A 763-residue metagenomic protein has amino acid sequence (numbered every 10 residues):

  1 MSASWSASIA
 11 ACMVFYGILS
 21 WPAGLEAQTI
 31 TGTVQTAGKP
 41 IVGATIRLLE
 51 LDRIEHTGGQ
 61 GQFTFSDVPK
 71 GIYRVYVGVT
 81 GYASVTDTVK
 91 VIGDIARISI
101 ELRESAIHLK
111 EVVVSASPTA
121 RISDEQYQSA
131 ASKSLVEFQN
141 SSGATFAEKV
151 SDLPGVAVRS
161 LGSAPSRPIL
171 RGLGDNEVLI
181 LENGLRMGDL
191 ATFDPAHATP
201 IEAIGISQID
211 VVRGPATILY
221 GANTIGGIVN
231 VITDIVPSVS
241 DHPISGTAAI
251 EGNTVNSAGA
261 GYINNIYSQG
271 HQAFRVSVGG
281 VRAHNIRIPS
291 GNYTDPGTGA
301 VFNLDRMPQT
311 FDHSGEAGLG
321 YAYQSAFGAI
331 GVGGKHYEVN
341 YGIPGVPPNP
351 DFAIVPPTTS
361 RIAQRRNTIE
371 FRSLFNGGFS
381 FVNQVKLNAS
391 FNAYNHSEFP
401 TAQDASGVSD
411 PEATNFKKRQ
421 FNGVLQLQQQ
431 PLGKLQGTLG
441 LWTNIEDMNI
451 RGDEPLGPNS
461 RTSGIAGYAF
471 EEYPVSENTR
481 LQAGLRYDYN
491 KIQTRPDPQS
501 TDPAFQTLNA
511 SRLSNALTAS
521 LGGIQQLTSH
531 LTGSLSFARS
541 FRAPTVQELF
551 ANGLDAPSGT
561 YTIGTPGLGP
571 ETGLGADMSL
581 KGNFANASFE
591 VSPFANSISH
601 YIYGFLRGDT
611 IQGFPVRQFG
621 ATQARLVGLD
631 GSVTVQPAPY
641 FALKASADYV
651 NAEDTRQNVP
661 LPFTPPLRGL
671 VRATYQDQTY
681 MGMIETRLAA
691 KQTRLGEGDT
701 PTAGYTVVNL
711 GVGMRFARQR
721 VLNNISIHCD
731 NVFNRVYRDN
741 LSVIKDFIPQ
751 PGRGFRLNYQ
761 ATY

Functional and structural regions predicted by a protein language model:
T29, N256-A283, T294-Y341, R365-G377 (+4 more regions): Transmembrane beta-barrel wall of Gram-negative outer-membrane proteins
K39, T45-L49, G78-Y82, I92-Q139 (+2 more regions): Short, acidic, small-residue-rich periplasmic hinge/interaction motif at the N-terminus of Gram-negative outer-membrane
R186-P215: Short acidic/polar hinge/loop motifs at secondary-structure boundaries that mediate gating or recognition
V276, N383-A402, I524-Q526, T532-A538 (+4 more regions): Membrane-embedded beta-barrel scaffold of Gram-negative outer-membrane proteins
I286-P289, F541-R542, A595-H600, A638-L643 (+2 more regions): C-terminal beta-signal and adjacent terminal beta-strands/loops of Gram-negative outer-membrane beta-barrel proteins
P308-S314, F327-Q384, F391-Q420, D453-P455 (+2 more regions): Flexible loop and strand-edge segments within Gram-negative outer membrane beta-barrel domains
Q309, V408-L427, A466, I563-G569 (+3 more regions): Outer membrane beta-barrel strand-and-loop segments of large Gram-negative receptors, especially TonB-dependent
F594-I598, P615-Q692, F733: Gram-negative outer-membrane beta-barrel transporters
